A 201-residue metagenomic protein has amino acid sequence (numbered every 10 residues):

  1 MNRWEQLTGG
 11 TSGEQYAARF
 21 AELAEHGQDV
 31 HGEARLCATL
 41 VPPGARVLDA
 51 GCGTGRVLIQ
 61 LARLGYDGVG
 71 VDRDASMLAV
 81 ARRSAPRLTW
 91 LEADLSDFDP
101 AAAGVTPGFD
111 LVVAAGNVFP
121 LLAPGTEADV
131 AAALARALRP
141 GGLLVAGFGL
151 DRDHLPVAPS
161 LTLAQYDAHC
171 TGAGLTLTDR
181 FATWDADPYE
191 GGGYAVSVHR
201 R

Functional and structural regions predicted by a protein language model:
M1-P43: Conserved class I S-adenosyl-L-methionine
G44-G53: Conserved class I S-adenosyl-L-methionine
T54-D99: Class I SAM-dependent methyltransferase SAM/SAH-binding core
A101-L111: A short acidic, Gly/Pro-enriched loop at the edge of an enzyme's catalytic core that lines a small-molecule cofactor
D110-G125: A short SAM/SAH-binding and catalytic strip from SAM-dependent methyltransferases
A128-P140: A short glycine-rich, Lys/Arg-flanked "PGG" loop and its adjoining helix->strand segment in the class I
G141-G149: Conserved beta-strand signature within the Rossmann-like core of class I S-adenosyl-L-methionine
P159-G174, R180: Short alpha-helix
